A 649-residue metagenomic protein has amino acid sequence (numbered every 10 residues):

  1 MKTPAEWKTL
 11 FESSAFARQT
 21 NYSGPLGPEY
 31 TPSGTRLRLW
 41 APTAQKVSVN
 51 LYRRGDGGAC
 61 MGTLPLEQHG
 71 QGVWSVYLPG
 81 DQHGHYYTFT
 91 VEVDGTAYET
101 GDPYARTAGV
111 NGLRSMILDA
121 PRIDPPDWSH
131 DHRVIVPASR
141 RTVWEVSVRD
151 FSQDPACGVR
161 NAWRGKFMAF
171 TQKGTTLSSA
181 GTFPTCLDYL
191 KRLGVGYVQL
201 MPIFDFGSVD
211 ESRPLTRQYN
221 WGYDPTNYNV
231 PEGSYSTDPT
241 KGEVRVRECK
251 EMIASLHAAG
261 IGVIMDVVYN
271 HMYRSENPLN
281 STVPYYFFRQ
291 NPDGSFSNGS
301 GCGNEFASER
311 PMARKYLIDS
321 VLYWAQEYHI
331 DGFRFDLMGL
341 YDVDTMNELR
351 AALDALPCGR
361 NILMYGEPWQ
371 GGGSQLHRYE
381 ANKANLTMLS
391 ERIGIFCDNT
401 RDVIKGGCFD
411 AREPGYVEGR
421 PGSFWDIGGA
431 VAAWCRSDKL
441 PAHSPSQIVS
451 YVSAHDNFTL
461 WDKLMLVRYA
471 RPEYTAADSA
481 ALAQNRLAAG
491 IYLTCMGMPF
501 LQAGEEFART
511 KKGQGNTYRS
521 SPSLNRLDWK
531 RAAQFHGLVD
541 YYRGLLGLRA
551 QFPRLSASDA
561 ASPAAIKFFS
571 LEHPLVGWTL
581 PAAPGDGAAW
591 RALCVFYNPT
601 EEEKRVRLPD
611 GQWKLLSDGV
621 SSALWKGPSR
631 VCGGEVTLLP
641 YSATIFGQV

Functional and structural regions predicted by a protein language model:
M1-P32, Q68-Q172: The feature marks proteins involved in alpha-glucan
Q19-G24, N485, T494-Q514, L524-L593: Glycan-recognition and catalytic regions of carbohydrate-active enzymes
E29-Q45, A565-L608: Carbohydrate-binding surface patches
L39, F89, V146, L200 (+9 more regions): Conserved, mostly hydrophobic/aromatic
A41, G84-Y87, P628-V649: C-terminal beta-strand-rich structural cap/linker in extracellular carbohydrate-active enzymes
Y52, A477, A481, L527 (+4 more regions): C-terminal accessory region downstream of the catalytic core in glycan-modifying enzymes
L118, R350-A351, A355-F507, Q514-Y518 (+3 more regions): Conserved alpha/beta catalytic core and glycan-binding cleft of carbohydrate-active enzymes
R149-Y328, L337-P357, L363, S374-Q375: Substrate-binding/active-site clefts of carbohydrate-active enzymes
